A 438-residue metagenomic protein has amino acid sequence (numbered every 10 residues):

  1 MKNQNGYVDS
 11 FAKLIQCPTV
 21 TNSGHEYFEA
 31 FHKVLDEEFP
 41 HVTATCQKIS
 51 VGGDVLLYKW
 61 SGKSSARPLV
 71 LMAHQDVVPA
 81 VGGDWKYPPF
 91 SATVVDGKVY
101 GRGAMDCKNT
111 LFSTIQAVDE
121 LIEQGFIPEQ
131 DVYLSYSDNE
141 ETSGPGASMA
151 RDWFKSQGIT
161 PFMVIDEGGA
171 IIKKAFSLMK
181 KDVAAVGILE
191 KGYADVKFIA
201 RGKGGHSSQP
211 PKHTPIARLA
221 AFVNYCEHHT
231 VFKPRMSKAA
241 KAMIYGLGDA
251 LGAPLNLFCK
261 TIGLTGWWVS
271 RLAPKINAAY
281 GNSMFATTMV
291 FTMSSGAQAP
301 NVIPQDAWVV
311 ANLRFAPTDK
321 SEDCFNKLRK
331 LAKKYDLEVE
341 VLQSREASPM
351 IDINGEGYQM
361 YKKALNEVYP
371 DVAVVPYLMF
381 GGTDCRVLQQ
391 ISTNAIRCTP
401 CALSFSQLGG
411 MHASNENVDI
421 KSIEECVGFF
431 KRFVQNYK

Functional and structural regions predicted by a protein language model:
M1-R102, E123-P128: Acidic/His- and Gly-rich active-site-bordering loop/insert found across diverse amide/peptide-bond hydrolases
Q4, G82-W85, G125-I127, G187-Y193 (+3 more regions): Short glycine/proline-enriched loop/turn "hinge" motifs that connect secondary-structure elements and lie
Q47-I49, S64, A170-K174, K180-K181 (+5 more regions): An extended, acidic, His-containing surface patch that forms the Zn2+-binding/catalytic region of metallohydrolases
G53, Y87, E129, I159-T160 (+4 more regions): Short, solvent-exposed loop/turn segments at the edges of secondary structure
Q75-D76, C226-V231, R329-L337: A common structural junction motif
V99, M105-A185: Acidic/histidine-rich catalytic neighborhood of metal-dependent amide-processing enzymes
S148-M149, W153, S208-F232: A short core secondary-structure module
H213, C324-A332: Short amphipathic alpha-helices in soluble, non-transmembrane regions that often serve as interface/regulatory elements
